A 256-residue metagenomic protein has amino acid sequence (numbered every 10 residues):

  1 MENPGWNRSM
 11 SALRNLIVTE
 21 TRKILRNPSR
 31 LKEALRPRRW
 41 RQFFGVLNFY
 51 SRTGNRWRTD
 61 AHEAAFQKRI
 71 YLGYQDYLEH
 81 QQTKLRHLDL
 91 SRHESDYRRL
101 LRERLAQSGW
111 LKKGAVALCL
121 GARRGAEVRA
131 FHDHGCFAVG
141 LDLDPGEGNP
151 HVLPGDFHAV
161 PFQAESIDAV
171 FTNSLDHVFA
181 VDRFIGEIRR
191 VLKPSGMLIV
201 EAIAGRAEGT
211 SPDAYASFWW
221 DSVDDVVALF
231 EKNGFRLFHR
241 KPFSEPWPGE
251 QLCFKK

Functional and structural regions predicted by a protein language model:
G45-W110: Class I SAM-dependent methyltransferase Rossmann-like catalytic core, especially the SAM/SAH-binding loop
G114-A159: Class I SAM-dependent methyltransferase SAM/SAH-binding core
H158-V170: A short acidic, Gly/Pro-enriched loop at the edge of an enzyme's catalytic core that lines a small-molecule cofactor
D168-V181: A short SAM/SAH-binding and catalytic strip from SAM-dependent methyltransferases
D182-M197: A short glycine-rich, Lys/Arg-flanked "PGG" loop and its adjoining helix->strand segment in the class I
S195-G205: Conserved beta-strand signature within the Rossmann-like core of class I S-adenosyl-L-methionine
G205, T210-H239: Conserved Class I S-adenosyl-L-methionine
N233-K256: Core SAM-dependent methyltransferase catalytic element
